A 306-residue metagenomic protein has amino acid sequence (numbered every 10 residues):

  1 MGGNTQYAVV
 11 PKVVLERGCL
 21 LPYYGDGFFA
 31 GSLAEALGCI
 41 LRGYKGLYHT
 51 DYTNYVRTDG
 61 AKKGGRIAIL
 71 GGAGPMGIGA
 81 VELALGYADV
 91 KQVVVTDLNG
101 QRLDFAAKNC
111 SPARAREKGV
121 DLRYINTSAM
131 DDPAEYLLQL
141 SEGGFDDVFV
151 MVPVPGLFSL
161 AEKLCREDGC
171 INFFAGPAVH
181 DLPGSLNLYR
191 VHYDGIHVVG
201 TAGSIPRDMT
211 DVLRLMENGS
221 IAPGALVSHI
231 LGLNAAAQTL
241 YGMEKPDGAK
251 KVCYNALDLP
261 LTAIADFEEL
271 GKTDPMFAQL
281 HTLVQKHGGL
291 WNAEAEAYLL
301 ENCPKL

Functional and structural regions predicted by a protein language model:
M1-G64: NAD(P)H dinucleotide-binding glycine-rich loop of Rossmann-like/cofactor-binding domains, especially the beta1-alpha1
A36, G71-G74: Glycine-rich Rossmann-fold phosphate-binding loop(s) that bind the pyrophosphate of adenine dinucleotide cofactors
D51, D131-Y136, G143, G156-K163 (+1 more regions): C-terminal hydrophobic helical "lid"/dimerization subdomain of Rossmann-like NAD(P)H-dependent oxidoreductases
K63-R66, L70, V81-L157: Adenosine-nucleotide cofactor-binding segment
P75-M76, R102: Hydrophobic/small residue at the entry helix of a nucleotide-binding pocket
L98-N99, P177, L257: Residues in the short beta-alpha loop(s) of Rossmann-like NAD(P)-binding domains
G156-S159, K163, A175-G195, M209: Rossmann-fold NAD(P)-binding glycine/threonine-rich loop
G169-C170: Glycine-centered, small-residue-biased loops immediately flanking beta-strands in adenine/cofactor-binding cores
